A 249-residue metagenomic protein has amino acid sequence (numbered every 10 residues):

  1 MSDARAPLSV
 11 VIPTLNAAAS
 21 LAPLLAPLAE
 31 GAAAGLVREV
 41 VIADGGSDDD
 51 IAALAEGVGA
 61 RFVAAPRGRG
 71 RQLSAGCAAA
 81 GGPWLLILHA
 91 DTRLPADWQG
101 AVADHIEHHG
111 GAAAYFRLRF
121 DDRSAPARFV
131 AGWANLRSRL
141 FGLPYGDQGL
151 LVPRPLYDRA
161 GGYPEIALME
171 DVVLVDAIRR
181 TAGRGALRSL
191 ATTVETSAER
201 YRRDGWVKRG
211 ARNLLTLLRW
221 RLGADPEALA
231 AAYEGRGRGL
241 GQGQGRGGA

Functional and structural regions predicted by a protein language model:
M1-D3, D176-A249: Hydrophobic helical membrane-anchoring modules
P7-S9, E39, V173: Cell-envelope/extracellular polymer assembly enzymes that use nucleotide-activated donors
N16-A32: Short, well-formed alpha-helical segments that are part of the catalytic scaffolds of diverse glycosyltransferases
L25-A29, L36-G46, V63-A65: Short beta-strand/loop segment that forms part of the nucleotide-sugar
D44-A52, T92: A conserved acidic beta->alpha catalytic loop
L85: Short aromatic/hydrophobic "clamp" motif used to bind/position activated sugar donors
A96-P126: Conserved donor NDP-sugar-binding/catalytic core segment of glycosyltransferases
L156-A160, I166-A186: A short, conserved alpha-helix in the catalytic core of glycosyltransferases
